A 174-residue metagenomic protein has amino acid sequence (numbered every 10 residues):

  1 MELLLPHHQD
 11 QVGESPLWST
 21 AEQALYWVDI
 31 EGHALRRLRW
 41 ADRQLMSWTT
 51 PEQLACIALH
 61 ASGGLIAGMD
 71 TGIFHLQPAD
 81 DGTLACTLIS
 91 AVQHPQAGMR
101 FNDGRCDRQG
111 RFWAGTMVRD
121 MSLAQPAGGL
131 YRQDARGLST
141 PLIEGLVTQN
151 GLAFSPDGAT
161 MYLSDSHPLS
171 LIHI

Functional and structural regions predicted by a protein language model:
E2-P6, R43-T49, T87-Q93, L138-I143: A short beta-strand motif characteristic of beta-propeller blades
H8-E22, P51-G68, P95-R111, L142-M161: Beta-rich, blade/repeat-based domains predominating in secreted/periplasmic proteins but also intracellular
S19-T20, L25-E31, I66-T71, A114-M121 (+1 more regions): Conserved beta-strand positions in repeat-built beta-propeller and related beta-rich domains
W27-M46, I73: Beta-propeller domains
A34-R36, G72, G129-Y131, S170: A short loop-to-beta-strand structural motif that recurs across blades of beta-propeller domains
R39-D42, A79-D81, D134-G137: Short loop/turn segments that connect beta-strands within beta-propeller blades
C86-L142: Hydrophobic alpha-helical segments and helix pairs
I172-I174: Conserved small/polar residues in nucleotide/adenosyl-binding loops
